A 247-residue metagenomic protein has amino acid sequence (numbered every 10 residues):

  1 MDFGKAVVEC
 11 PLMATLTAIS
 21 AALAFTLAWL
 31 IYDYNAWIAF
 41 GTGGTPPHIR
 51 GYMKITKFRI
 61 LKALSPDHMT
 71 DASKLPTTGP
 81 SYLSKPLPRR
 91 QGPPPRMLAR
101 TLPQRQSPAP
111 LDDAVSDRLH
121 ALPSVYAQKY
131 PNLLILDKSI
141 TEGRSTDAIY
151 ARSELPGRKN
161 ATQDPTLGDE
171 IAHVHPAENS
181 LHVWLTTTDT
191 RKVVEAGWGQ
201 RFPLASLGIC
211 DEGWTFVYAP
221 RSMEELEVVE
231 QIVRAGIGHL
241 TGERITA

Functional and structural regions predicted by a protein language model:
D2-A247: Charge-dense, helix-prone N-terminal extensions
